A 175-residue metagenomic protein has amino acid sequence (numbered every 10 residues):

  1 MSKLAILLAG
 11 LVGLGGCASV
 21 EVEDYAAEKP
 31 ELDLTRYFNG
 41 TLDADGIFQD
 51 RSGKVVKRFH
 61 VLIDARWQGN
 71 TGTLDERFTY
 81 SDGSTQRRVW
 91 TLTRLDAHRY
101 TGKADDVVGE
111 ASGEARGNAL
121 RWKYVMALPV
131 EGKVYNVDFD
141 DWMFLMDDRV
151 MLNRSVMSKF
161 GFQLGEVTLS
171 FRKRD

Functional and structural regions predicted by a protein language model:
M1-I6: Bacterial N-terminal signal peptides that target proteins for export
L14-G16: C-terminal motif of bacterial Sec signal peptides marking the signal peptidase cleavage site
A18-V20: Bacterial signal peptide processing site
E23, V61, W67, D141 (+1 more regions): Sequence-level preference for short, compositionally simple segments enriched in small aliphatic or small polar residues
Y25-T41: N-terminal helix-cap/turn-to-beta initiation motif at the start of protein domains
D45, Q49-V130: Central antiparallel beta-sheet cores of small beta-barrel/beta-sandwich binding domains
V55-V61, V134-F139, Q163-V167: Amphipathic hydrophobic-ligand
D140-D175: Glycine-rich, aromatic-bearing surface loops/beta-hairpins
